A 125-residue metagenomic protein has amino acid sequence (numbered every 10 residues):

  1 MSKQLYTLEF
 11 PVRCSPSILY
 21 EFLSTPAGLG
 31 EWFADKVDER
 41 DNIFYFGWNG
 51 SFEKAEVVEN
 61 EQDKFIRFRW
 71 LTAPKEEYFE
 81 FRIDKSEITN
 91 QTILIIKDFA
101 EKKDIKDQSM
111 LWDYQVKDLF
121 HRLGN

Functional and structural regions predicted by a protein language model:
M1-V37: Hydrophobic ligand-binding cavity/cleft-lining segments
L5-Y6, S17-I18, Q91-A100, G124: Short, charged low-complexity linear motifs
T7, E21, F79-E80, Q115: Compositionally biased, intrinsically disordered low-complexity regions enriched in proline and serine
L19-Y20, L29, V57, F68 (+2 more regions): Hydrophobic pocket/interface hotspot
E21-E31, D63, Y114-H121, N125: Short, intrinsically disordered, mixed-charge
D35-E39, F44-K102: Hydrophobic-ligand binding "helix-grip"
K97-N125: A conserved amphipathic terminal alpha-helix motif
